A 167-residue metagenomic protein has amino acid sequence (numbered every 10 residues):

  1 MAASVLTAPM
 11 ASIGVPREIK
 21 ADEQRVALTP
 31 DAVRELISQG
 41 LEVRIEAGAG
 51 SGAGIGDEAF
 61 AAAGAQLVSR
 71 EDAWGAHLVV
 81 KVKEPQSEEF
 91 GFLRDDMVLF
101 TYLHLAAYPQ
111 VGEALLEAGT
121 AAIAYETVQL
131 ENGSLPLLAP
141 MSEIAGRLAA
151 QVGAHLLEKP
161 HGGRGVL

Functional and structural regions predicted by a protein language model:
A2-S12, E18, S87-L167: Glycine/serine-rich phosphate-binding loop and adjoining beta1-alpha1 elements at the start of nucleotide-handling
P9-A47: N-terminal phosphate-binding or glycine-rich loops at protein starts, especially the Walker A/P-loop of NTPases
V15, R44-A47, V68-S69, K81 (+2 more regions): General beta-strand structural signal in soluble alpha/beta enzymes
L41, A65, T120: Short phosphate-binding/catalytic loops that engage adenosine nucleotides
R44-Q66: N-terminal beta-loop-helix "entrance" segment that forms/cooperates in small-molecule cofactor or anionic ligand
G64-G75: Short acidic low-complexity segments
W74-L78, R94-M97: Short acidic/histidine-rich motifs immediately flanking catalytic phosphotransfer sites in two-component signaling
